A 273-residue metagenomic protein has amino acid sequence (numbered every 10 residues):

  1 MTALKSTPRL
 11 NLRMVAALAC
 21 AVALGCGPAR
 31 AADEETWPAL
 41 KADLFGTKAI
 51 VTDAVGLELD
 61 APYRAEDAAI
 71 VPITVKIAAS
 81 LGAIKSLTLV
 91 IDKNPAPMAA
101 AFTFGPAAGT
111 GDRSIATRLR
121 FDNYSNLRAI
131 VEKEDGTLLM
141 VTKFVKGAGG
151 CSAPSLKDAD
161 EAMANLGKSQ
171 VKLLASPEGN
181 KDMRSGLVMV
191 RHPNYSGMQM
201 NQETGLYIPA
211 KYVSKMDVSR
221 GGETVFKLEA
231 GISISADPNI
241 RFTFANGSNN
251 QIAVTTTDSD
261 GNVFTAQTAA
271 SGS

Functional and structural regions predicted by a protein language model:
T2-A16: Bacterial N-terminal signal peptides that target proteins for export
L12, L18, E34-P38: Low-complexity, intrinsically disordered regions enriched in charged/polar residues
A16-G25: Bacterial N-terminal signal peptides
C26-A32: Bacterial Sec-dependent signal peptides at the C-terminal "C-region" and cleavage site
A32-K157, L173-M183, L187-S273: A general "mature secreted/periplasmic domain" signal
A162-N165, M200: Non-catalytic macromolecular-recognition regions in eukaryotic signaling proteins
N165, Q170-V171: Terminal interaction module
